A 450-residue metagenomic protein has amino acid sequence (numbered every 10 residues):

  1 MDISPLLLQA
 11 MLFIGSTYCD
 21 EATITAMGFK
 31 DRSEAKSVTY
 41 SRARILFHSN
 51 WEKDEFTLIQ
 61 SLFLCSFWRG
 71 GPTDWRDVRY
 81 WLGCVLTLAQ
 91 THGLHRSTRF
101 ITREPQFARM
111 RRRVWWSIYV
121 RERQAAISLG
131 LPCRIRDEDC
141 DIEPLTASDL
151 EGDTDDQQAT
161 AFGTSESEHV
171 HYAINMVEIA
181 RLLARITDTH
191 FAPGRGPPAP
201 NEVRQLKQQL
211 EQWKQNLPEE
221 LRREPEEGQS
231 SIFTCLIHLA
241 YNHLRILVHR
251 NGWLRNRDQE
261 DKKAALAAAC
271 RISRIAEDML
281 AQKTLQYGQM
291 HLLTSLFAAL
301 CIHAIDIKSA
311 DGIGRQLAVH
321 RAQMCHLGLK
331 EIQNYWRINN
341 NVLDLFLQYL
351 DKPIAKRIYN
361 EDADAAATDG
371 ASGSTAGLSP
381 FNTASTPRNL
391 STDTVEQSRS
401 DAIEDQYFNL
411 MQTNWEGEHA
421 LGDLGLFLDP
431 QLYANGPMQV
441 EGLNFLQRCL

Functional and structural regions predicted by a protein language model:
M1-A10, F29-E138, F162-Q212, N216 (+3 more regions): Extended, leucine-rich alpha-helical cores of fungal transcription factors
L12-M27, W253, A310, P430: A short secondary-structure junction motif
G15, E122, Q333: Residues that line or immediately flank small-molecule/substrate-binding pockets and catalytic motifs
L145-A161: A short, charged helix-loop
D156-G163, A180, F381, N389: Intrinsically disordered, low-complexity regulatory regions of fungal transcription factors and regulators
A173, A310, Q316-L450: C-terminal, low-complexity intrinsically disordered regions in eukaryotic proteins
